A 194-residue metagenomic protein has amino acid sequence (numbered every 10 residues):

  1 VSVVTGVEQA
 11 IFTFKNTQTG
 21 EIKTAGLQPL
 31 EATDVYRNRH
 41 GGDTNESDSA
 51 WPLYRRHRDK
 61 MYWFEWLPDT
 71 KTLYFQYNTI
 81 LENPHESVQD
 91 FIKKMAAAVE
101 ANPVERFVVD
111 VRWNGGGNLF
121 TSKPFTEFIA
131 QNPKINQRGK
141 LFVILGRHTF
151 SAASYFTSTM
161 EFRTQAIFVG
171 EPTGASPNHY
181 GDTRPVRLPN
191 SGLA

Functional and structural regions predicted by a protein language model:
V1-R106, Q137: Flexible, low-complexity junctional segments that flank or bridge functional domains
R106-V108, R112-A194: Conserved acidic, small-residue-rich alpha-beta core segments centered on
